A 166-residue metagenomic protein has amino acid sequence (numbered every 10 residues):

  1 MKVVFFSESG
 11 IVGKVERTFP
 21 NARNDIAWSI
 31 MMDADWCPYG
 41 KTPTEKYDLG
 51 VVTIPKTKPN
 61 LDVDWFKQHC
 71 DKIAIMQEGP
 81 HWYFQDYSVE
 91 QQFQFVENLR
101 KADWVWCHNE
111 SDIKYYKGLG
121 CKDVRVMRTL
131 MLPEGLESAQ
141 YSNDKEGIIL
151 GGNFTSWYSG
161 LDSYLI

Functional and structural regions predicted by a protein language model:
M1-H69, Y115: N-terminal pre-catalytic "stem/leader" segment of glycosyltransferase-like enzymes
E8, I54-P55, M76-H81, R128-M131: Histidine-centered beta-alpha loop that forms part of the nucleotide-sugar donor binding/catalytic region in diverse
K14-F19, L132-I166: Conserved catalytic-core segment of nucleotide-activated headgroup transferases in glycan assembly
E45-L49, C70, K101-D103, C121 (+1 more regions): Short, well-ordered alpha-helix to beta-strand connector turns
L49-T53, A74-M76, W106, I149: Structural motif
I54-P59, S111, L130-P133, F154-S156: Short beta->alpha connector loops
W82, Y87-V105: Membrane-proximal helix-turn-helix segments that form the acceptor-binding/catalytic region of lipid-linked
D103-K114, C121-E137: Donor nucleotide-sugar binding/catalytic pocket of nucleotide-sugar-dependent glycosyltransferases
